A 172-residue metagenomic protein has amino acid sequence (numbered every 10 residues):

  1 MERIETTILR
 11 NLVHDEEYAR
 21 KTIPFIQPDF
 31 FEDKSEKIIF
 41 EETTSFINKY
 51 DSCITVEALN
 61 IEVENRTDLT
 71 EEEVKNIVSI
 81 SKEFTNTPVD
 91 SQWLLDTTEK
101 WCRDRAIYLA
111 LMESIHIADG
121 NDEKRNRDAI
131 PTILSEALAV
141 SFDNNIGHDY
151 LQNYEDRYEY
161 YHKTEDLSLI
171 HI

Functional and structural regions predicted by a protein language model:
M1-W101: Noncatalytic partner-interaction/assembly domains of nucleic-acid and motor enzyme complexes, especially the accessory
R10, S141-I170: The Walker A/P-loop phosphate-binding site
E32, V63-T67, I117-D122, V140-F142 (+1 more regions): Short amphipathic alpha-helical patches
N48-D51, D119, K163-D166: Short, flexible helix-adjacent loops and helix caps
A58-E64, T132-S135, E155-D156: Short alpha-helical interface patches
N60, E123-K124, I170: Intrinsically disordered, low-complexity basic tails and flexible linkers associated with large NTP-driven
V74, I170-H171: Extended hydrophobic/Leu-rich segments
P88-L151: Interdomain "pre-motor" coupling segment immediately N-terminal to P-loop NTPase/helicase cores
